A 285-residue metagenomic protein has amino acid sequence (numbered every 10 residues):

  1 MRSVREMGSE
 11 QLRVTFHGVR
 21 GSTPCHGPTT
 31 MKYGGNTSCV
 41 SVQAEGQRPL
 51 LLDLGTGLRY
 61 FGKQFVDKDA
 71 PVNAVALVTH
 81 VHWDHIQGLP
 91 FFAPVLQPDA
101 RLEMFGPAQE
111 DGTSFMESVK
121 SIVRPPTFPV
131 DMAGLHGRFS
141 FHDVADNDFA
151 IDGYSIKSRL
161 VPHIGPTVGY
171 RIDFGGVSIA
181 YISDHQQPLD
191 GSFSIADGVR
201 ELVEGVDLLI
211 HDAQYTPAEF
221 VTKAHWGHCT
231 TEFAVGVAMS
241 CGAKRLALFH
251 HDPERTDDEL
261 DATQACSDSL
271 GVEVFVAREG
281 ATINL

Functional and structural regions predicted by a protein language model:
M1-A180, D190, V199-R200, L260-L285: Binuclear metal-dependent hydrolase catalytic cores
L52, T79, Y181-S183, H211-A213 (+1 more regions): Active-site flanking residues adjacent to catalytic metal/cofactor-binding acidic residues
I179-H185, F220: Short, basic, glycine/proline-bearing loop/turn elements
P188-E279: Cap/insert and terminal regions of metallo-dependent hydrolase folds
